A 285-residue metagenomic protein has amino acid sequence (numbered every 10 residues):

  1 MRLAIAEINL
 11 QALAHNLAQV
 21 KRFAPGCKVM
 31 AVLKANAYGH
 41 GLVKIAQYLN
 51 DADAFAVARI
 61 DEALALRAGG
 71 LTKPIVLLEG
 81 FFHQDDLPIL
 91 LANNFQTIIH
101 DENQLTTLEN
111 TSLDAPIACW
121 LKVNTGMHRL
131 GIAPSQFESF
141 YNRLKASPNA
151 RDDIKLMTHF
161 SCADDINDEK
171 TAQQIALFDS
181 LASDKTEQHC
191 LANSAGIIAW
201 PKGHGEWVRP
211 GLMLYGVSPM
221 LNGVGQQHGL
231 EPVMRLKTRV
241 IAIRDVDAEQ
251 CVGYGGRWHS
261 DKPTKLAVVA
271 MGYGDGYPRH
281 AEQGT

Functional and structural regions predicted by a protein language model:
R2-A14, E62, F81-Q84, I89 (+4 more regions): Active-site anion/phosphate-binding pocket segments in diverse small-molecule metabolic enzymes
A4-E7, A12-H15, C27-D179, K185-C190 (+1 more regions): Active-site-proximal beta-alpha core segment in soluble small-molecule metabolic enzymes
V20: Short alpha-helical functional segments enriched in proximate histidine and acidic residues
F23: Conserved PLP-enzyme active-site core in the AAT-like
